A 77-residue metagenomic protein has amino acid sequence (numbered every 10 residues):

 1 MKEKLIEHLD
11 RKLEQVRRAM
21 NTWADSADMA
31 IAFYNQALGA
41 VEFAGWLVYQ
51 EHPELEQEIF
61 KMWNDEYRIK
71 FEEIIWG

Functional and structural regions predicted by a protein language model:
M1-I31: N-terminal acidic leader/helix
K4, H8, A37, W46 (+2 more regions): Acidic/proline-rich low-complexity IDRs
D10-T22, F43-G45, E51, L55-K61: Amphipathic alpha-helical oligomerization segments
K12, V16, A37, E66-Y67: Amphipathic alpha-helices that form helix-helix packing interfaces
M29-W46: Alpha-helical oligomerization interfaces
H52-G77: Charged low-complexity stretches with an acidic bias
